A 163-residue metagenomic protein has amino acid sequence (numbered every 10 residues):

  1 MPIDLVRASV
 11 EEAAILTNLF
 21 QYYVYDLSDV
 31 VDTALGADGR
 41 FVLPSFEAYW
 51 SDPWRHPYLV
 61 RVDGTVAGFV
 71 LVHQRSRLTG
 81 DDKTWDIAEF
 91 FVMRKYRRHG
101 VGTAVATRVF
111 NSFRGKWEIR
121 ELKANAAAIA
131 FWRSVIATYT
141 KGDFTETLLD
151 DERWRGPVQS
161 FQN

Functional and structural regions predicted by a protein language model:
I3-N18, L27: A short beta-loop-alpha structural element at the N-terminal edge of CoA-dependent acyl/N-acetyltransferase catalytic
V24-E47: Conserved GNAT-fold acetyl-CoA-binding loop/helix
S45-L59: A short helix-loop-beta-strand connector motif used in the catalytic cores of GNAT acetyltransferases and, in some
L59, T65-Q74, D86, F91: Conserved beta-strand in the GNAT
R75-I87, R97, G115: A conserved beta-turn-beta hairpin within the catalytic core of GNAT-like acetyltransferases that forms part
I87-R98, E121-K123: A short, internal acetyl-CoA/4′-phosphopantetheine-binding micro-motif in the GNAT/acyltransferase core
V92, R98-N111: Conserved acetyl-CoA-binding loop-helix of GNAT-fold acetyltransferases
E118-R133, A137, T147-W154: Conserved beta-strand-loop-alpha-helix junction that forms the acyl-donor binding cleft
